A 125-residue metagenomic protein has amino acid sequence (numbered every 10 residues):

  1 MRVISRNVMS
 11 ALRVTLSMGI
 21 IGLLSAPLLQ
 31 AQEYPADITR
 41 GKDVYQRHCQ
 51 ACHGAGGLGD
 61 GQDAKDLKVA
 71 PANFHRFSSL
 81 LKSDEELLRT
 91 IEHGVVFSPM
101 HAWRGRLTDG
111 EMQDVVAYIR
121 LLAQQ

Functional and structural regions predicted by a protein language model:
V3-L16: Bacterial N-terminal signal peptides that target proteins for export
R13-A26: Bacterial N-terminal signal peptides
P27-V44: Electrostatic cytochrome c docking/interface patches
T39-Q50, K82-E86, F97: Sequence context surrounding c-type heme c attachment/ligation sites in exported
G41-G56, V115-I119: The canonical Cys-X-X-Cys-His
Q62-D66: Short cysteine/histidine-rich zinc-coordinating motifs and their immediately flanking basic loops
K68-L121: Extracytoplasmic electron-transfer domains, predominantly the class I c-type cytochrome c fold
Q124-Q125: Short, solvent-exposed mixed-charge patches
